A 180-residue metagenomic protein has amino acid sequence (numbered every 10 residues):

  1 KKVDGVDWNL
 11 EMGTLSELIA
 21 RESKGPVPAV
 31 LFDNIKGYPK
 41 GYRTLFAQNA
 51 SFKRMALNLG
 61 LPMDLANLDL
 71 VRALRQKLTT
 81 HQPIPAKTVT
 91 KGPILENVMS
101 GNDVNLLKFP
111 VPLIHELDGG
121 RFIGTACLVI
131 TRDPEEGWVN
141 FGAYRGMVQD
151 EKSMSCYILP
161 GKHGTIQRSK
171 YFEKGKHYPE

Functional and structural regions predicted by a protein language model:
K1-E180: Extended, highly charged
